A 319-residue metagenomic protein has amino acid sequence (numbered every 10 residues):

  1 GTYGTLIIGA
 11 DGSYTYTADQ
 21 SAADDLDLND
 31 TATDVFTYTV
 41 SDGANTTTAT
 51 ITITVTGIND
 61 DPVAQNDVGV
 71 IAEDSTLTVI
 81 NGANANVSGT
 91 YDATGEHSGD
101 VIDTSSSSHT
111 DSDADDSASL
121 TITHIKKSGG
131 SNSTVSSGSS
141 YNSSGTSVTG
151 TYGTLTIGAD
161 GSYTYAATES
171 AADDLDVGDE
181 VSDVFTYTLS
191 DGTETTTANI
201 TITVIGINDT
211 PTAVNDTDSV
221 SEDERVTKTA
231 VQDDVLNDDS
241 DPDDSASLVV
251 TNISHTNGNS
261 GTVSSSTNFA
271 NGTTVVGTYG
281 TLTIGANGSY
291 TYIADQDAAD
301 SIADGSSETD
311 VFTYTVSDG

Functional and structural regions predicted by a protein language model:
G1, V63-V148, T210-V275: Extracellular ectodomain surface segments
G1-G57, S136-G206, S266-G319: Acidic, turn/loop-rich segments in luminal/extracellular domains of secretory-pathway and cell-surface proteins
